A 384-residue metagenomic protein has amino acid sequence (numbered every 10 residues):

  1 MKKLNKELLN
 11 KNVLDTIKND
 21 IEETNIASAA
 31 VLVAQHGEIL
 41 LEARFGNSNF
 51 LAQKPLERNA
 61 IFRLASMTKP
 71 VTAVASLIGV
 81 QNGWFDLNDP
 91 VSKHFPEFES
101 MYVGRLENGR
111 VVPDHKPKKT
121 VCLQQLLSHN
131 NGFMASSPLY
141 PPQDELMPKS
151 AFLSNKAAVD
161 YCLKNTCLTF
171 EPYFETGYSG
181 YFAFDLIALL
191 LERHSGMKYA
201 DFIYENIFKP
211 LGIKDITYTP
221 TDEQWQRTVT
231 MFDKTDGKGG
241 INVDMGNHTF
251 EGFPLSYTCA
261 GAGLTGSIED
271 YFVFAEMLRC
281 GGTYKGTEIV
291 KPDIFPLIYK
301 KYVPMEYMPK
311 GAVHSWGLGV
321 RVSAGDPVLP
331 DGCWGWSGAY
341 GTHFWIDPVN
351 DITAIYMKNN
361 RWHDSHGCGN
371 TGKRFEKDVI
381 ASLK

Functional and structural regions predicted by a protein language model:
K3-L64, W84-D86, S100-E107, V112 (+2 more regions): Short, conserved catalytic-motif segment at the N-terminal edge
K11-K18, V31, G37, R63-V91 (+3 more regions): Active-site SXXK
L40, W345, D351-N360, D364: Short, well-ordered beta-strand elements
R44-G46, G246, K358: Short clusters of small/polar residues that mark proteolytic maturation junctions
S92-E99: Acidic helix-start/capping segments at beta-turn-to-alpha-helix junctions
Y102-D331: Short, surface-exposed loop or secondary-structure junction motifs that flank catalytic or metal-binding residues
G319-R321, G332, G338-I346: Short glycine-rich, acidic/polar surface loops and turns
R361-K384: Generic C-terminus detector
